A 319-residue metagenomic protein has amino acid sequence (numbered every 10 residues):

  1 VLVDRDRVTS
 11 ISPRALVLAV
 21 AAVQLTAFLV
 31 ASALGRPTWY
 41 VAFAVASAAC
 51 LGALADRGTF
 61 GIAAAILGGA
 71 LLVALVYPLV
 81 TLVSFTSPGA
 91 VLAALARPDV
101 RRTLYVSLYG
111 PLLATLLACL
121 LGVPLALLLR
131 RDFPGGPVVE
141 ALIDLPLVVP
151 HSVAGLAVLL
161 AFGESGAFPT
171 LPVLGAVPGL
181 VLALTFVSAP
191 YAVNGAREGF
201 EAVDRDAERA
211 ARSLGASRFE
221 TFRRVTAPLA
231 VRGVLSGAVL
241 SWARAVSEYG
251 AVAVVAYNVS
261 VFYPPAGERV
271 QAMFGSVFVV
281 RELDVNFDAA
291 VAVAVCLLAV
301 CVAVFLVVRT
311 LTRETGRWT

Functional and structural regions predicted by a protein language model:
T9-T81: N-terminal signal-anchor/first transmembrane alpha helix
A31-A33, V246-Y249, A253-R309, R313-E314 (+1 more regions): Interhelical loop and adjacent transmembrane-helix boundary motif in polytopic membrane transport permeases
A31-R36, V45-A49, R101, S152-F186 (+3 more regions): Membrane-interfacial helix termini and adjacent extracytoplasmic/periplasmic loops of multi-pass transporters
A33-F43, Y77-P78, P98-R131: Transmembrane alpha-helix signature in integral membrane proteins
A48-D56, L112-I143, L156, L160 (+2 more regions): Transmembrane-helix boundary motif in ABC transporter permease subunits
V76-V80, S84, L120-L125, G175 (+6 more regions): Membrane-embedded alpha-helices of multi-pass transport/permease systems
P111, T115-L127, S152, L156 (+5 more regions): Hydrophobic positions within alpha-helical transmembrane segments of bacterial inner-membrane proteins
L145, A192-A196, D204, R218-A251 (+2 more regions): Transmembrane alpha-helices
